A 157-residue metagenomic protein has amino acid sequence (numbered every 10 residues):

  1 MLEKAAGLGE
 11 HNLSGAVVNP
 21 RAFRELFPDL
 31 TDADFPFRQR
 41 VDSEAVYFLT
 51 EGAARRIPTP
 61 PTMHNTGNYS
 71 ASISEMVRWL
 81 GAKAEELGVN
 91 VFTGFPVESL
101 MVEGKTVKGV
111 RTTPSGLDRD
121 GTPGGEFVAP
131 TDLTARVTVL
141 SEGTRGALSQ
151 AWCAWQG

Functional and structural regions predicted by a protein language model:
L2-A53, L148, G157: N-terminal FAD cofactor-binding segment of flavoenzymes
L8, R55, G116-R119: Flexible, glycine-rich phosphate/dinucleotide-binding loops and adjacent beta-alpha linkers at cofactor/substrate
N12-G15, L26, S43, S74-N90: N-terminal Rossmann-like dinucleotide/flavin-binding domain of flavoprotein oxidoreductases that bind FAD/FMN
A16-P20, F35, Q39, Y69 (+5 more regions): Generic structural signal for well-ordered, non-membrane alpha-helical segments in soluble metabolic enzymes
L49-E51, P60, T113-S115: Generic beta-structure capping elements
A54-I73, G109: Helix-loop-beta segment of a Rossmann-like dinucleotide-binding subdomain
R78-W79, K83-G157: Predominantly flavin-linked oxidoreductase catalytic cores and closely associated redox partners
